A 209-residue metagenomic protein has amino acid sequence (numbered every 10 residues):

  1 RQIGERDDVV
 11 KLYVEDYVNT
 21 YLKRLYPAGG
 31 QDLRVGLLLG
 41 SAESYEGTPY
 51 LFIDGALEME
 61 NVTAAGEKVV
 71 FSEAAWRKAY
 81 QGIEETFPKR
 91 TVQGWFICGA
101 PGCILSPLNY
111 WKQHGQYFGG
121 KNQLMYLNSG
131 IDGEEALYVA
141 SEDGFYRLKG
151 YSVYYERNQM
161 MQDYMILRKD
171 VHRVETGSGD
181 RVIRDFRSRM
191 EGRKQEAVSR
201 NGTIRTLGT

Functional and structural regions predicted by a protein language model:
R1-G94, G99-R189, T209: N-terminal beta-strand/alpha-helix entry module and adjacent surface of metal-dependent catalytic domains
Q195-T209: C-terminal single-pass membrane-anchor helix
